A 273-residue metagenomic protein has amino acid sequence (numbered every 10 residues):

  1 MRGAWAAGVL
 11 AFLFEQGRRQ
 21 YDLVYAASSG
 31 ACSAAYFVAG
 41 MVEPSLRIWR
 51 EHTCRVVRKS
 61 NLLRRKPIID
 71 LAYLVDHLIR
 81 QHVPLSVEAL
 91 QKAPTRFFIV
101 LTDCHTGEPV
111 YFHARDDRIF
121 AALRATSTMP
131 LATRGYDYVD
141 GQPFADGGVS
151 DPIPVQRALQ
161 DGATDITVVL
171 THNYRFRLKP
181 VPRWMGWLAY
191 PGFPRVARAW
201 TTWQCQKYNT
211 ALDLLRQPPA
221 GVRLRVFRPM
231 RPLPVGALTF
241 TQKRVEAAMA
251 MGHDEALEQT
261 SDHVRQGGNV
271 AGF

Functional and structural regions predicted by a protein language model:
M1-Y25, A35-F273: Patatin-like phospholipase
A26, G30: Gly/Ala-rich beta-loop-alpha elbow adjacent to hydrolase catalytic centers
